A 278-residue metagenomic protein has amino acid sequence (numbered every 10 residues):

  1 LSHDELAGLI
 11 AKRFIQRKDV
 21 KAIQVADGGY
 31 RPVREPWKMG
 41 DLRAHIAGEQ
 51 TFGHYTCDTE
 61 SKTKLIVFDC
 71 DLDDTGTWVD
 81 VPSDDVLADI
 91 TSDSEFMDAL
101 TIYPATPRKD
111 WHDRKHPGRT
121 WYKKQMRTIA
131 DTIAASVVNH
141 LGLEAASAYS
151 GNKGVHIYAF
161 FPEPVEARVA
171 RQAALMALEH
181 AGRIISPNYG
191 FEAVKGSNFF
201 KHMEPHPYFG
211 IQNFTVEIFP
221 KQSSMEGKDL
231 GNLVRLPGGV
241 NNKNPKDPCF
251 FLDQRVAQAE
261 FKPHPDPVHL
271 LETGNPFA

Functional and structural regions predicted by a protein language model:
L1-I10, P162-L175: Charged, compositionally biased non-catalytic regions
L1-L65, C70-A130, E192-P205, F209 (+4 more regions): DNA replication initiation on ssDNA origins
T51-D58, A134-S150, F219-E226, P237: Catalytic micro-motifs at enzyme active sites that drive phosphoryl/nucleotidyl and oxygen chemistry
L65-F68, E144-Q172, S224-G239: Histidine-centered divalent-metal-coordination microenvironment in nucleic-acid enzymes
G76-V79, R168, N244-P248, L252 (+1 more regions): Short helix/loop capping segments that flank catalytic or ligand/cofactor-binding pockets
W121-I133, R171-H180: Well-ordered, non-membrane alpha-helical segments in soluble/globular domains
L141, L175-N188: A common structural junction motif
F251-A278: Long, charge-rich alpha-helical interaction segments
